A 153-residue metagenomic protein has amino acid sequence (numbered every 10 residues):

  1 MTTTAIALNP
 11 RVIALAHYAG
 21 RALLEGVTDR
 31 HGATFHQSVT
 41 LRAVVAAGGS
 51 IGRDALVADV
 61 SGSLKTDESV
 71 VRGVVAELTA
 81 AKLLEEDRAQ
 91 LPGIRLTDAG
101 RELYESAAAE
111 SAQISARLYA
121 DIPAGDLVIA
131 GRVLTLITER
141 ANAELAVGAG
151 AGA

Functional and structural regions predicted by a protein language model:
M1, S50-I51, A55, V128-A153: C-terminal regulatory/oligomerization modules of transcriptional regulators
M1-S38, A76, P92: N-terminal leader segment of winged-helix/HTH proteins
T2-T3, L8-P10, L15-H17, E85-E86 (+6 more regions): Short leucine-rich amphipathic alpha-helices used at interfaces
N9-I13, H17-T28, Y104-I122, A130-A141: Hydrophobic alpha-helical core bundles mediating ligand binding, dimerization, or RNAP-core interactions
L23-V71, V75: N-terminal helix-turn-helix DNA-binding core of bacterial DNA-binding proteins
V44-V45, T97, G131, T138: Generic structural concept
A76-R132: Charged, amphipathic alpha-helical coiled-coil/dimerization segments
